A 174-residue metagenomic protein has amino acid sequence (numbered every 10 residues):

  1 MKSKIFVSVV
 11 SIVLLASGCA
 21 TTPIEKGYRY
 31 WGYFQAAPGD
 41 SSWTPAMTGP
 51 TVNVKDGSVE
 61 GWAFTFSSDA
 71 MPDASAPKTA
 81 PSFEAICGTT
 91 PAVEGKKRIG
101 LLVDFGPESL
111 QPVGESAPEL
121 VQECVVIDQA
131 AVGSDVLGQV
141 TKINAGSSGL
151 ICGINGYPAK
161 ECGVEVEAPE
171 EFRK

Functional and structural regions predicted by a protein language model:
K2-S8, G18-K174: Ubiquitin-like/PB1-type beta-grasp interaction modules and other compact soluble beta-rich domains
I12-L15: Hydrophobic alpha-helical segments of integral membrane proteins
